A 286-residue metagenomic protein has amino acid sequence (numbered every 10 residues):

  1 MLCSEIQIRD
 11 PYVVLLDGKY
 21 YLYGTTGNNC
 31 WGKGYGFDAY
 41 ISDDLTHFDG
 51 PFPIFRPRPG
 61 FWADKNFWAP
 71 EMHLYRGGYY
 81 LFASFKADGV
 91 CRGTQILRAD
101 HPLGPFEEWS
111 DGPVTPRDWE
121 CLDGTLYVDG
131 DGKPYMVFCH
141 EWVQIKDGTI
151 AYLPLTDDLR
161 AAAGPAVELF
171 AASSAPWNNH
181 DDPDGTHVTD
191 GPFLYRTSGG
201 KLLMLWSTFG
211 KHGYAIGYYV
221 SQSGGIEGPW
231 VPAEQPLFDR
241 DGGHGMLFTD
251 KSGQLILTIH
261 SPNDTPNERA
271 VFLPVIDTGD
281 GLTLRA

Functional and structural regions predicted by a protein language model:
M1-A286: Carbohydrate-active catalytic/glycan-binding domains of CAZyme proteins, especially the secreted or lumenal ectodomains
